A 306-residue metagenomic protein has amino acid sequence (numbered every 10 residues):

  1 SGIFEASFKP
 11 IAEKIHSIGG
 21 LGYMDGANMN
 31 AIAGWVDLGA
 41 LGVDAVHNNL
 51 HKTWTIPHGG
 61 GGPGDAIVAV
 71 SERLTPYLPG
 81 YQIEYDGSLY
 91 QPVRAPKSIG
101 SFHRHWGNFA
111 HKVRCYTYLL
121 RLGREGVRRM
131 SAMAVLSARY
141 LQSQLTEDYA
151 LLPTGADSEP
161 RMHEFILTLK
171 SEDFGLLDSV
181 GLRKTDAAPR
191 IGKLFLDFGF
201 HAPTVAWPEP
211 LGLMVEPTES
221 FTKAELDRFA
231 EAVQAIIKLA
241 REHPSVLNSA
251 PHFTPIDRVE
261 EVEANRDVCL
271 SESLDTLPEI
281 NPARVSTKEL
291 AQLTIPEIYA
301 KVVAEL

Functional and structural regions predicted by a protein language model:
S1-G87, L182, D186, L211: Conserved PLP-enzyme active-site core in the AAT-like
I3, G107, M133: Short, contiguous, pocket-lining structural segments that sit at or immediately flank catalytic/ligand-binding sites
I18-G22, V43-V46, K52, P63-A66 (+8 more regions): Structural beta-strand/beta-sheet cores of well-ordered domains, especially the beta-sheet scaffolds that support
V36, D86-F102, L119-L306: Non-catalytic terminal extensions of PLP-dependent enzymes
D65-F109, R114-L120: Long, C-terminal catalytic modules of enzymes
